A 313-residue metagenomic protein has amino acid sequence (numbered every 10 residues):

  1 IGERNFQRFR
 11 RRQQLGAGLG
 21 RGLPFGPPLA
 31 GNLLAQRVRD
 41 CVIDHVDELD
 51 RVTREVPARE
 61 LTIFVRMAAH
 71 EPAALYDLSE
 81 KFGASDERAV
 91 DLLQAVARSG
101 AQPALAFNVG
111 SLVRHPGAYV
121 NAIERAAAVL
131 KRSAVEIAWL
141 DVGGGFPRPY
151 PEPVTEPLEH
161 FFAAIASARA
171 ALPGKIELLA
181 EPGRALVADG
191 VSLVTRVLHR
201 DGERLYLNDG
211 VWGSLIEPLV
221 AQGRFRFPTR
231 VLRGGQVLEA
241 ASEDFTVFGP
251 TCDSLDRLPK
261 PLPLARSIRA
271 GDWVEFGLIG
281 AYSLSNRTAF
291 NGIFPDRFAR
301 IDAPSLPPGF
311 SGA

Functional and structural regions predicted by a protein language model:
G2-R4, R8-R12, G16-D141, P153 (+2 more regions): Active-site-proximal beta-alpha core segment in soluble small-molecule metabolic enzymes
R8-R10, Q14-A17, P28, A89 (+8 more regions): Residues at secondary-structure transition points
L49-D50, E71, V113, R148 (+4 more regions): Glycine-rich nucleotide phosphate-binding loop and flanking beta-alpha elements of Rossmann-like dinucleotide-binding
V109-S111, L140-P149, P182-A185: Glycine-rich beta-strand-to-loop/alpha-helix junction loops that act as flexible
H115-N121, P149-F161, A188-H199, P261-L264: Short glycine/threonine-rich loop-to-helix capping motif typified by GTGT followed within a few residues by an Asp-Pro
A128, A134-I137, E156-A163, S167 (+2 more regions): Acidic/histidine-enriched ion/cofactor-binding microenvironments in catalytic or ligand-binding pockets
E177-A313: Charged (often Lys/Glu-rich) extended helix/loop segments that serve as interaction or gating elements
